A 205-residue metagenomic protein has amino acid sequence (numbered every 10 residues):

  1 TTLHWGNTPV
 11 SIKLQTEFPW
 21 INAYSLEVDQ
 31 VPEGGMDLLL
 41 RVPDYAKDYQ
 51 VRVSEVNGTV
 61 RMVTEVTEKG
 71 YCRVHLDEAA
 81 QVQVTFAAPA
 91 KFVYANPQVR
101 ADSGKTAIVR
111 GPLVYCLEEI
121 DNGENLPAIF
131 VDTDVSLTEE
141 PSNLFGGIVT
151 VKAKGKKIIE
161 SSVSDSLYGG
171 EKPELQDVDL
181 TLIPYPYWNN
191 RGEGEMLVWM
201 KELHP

Functional and structural regions predicted by a protein language model:
T1-I21, Q81-P205: C-terminal beta-rich recognition modules with glycine/proline-rich loops and embedded aromatic residues
T1-T67, Q83: Carbohydrate-active enzyme catalytic cores, enriched for enzymes that act on polyanionic acidic polysaccharides
K69-G70, G111: Glycine-centered flexibility sites
G70-V74, A80: Short strand-edge motifs at loop-to-beta-strand transitions and within beta-strands of extracellular beta-rich domains
